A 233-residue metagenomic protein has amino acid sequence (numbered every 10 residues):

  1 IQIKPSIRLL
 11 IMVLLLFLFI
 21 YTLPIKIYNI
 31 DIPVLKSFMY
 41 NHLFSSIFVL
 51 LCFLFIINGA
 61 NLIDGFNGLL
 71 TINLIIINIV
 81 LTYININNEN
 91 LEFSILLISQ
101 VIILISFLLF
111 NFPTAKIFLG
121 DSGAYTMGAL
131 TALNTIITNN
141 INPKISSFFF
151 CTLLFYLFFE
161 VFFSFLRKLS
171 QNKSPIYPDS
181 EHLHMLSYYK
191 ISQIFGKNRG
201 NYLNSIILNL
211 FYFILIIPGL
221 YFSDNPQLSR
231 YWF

Functional and structural regions predicted by a protein language model:
I1, F163-G200: Cytosolic, membrane-interface loops and tails of multi-pass inner-membrane proteins
I1-F159: "…together with the soluble PPM/PP2C metallo-phosphatase catalytic core" -> "…together with the soluble PPM/PP2C
I57-L62, S122, Y177-S180, Q227-F233: Short, surface-exposed, charge-dense and proline/glycine-enriched linear segments
E89-L91, N140-N142, L186, S223-S229: Transmembrane helix interruption/hinge and helix-loop junction motifs
A124, N198-F211: Select subsegments of transmembrane alpha-helices in polytopic membrane proteins, especially boundary-proximal
P143-F148, F165, I176-P178, L228-Y231: Extended hydrophobic-aromatic, low-complexity segments
I207-F233: Glycine- and aromatic-enriched alpha-helical transmembrane segments of multi-pass membrane proteins
